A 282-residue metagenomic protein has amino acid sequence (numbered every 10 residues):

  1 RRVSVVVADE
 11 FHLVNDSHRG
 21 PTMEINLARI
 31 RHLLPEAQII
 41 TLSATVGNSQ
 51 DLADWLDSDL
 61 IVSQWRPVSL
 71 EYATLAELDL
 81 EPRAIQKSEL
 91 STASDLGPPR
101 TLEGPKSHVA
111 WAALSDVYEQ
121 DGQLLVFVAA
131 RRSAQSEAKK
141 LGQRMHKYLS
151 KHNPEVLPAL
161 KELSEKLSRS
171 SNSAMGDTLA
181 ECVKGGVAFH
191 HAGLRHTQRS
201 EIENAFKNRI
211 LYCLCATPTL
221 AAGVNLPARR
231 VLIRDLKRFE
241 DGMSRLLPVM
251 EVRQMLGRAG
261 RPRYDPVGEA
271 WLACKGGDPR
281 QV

Functional and structural regions predicted by a protein language model:
R1, A129, R199-E203, K207-D235 (+2 more regions): Beta-edge loop/turn motif
R1-I40: SF2 helicase catalytic motif II
V5-V7, Q38-A44, V126-F127, C213-A216 (+2 more regions): Structural recognition of the conserved hydrophobic beta-strand(s) that form the central parallel beta-sheet of P-loop
F11-H18, A188, A221, K237 (+1 more regions): Catalytic acidic motif of RecA-like/P-loop NTPases
A28, H32, E36-K140, E181-V183 (+3 more regions): Conserved interdomain linker/interface between the two RecA-like ATPase lobes of SF2 helicase motors
E36-A37, L226, R230-V282: Conserved segment of the helicase C-terminal RecA-like domain
S49-S58, V224-R229, G260: Short regulatory helix/loop adjacent to the ATP-binding pocket of P-loop NTPases
F127, R131-C213, R245-V252: Conserved C-terminal RecA-like helicase domain
